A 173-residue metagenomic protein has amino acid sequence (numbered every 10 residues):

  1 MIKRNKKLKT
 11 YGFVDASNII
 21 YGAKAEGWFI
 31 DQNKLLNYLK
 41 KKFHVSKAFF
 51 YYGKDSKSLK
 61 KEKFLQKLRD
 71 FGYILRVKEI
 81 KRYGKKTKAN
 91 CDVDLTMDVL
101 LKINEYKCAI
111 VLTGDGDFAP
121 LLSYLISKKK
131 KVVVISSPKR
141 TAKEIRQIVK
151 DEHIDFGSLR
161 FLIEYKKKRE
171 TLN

Functional and structural regions predicted by a protein language model:
M1-C91, K131-V133, R140: Domain-level signal for Mg2+-assisted phosphodiester chemistry and nucleotide/NA-binding surfaces in nucleic-acid
S56-N173: Nuclease catalytic cores that cleave nucleic-acid phosphodiester bonds, predominantly acidic two-metal-ion
